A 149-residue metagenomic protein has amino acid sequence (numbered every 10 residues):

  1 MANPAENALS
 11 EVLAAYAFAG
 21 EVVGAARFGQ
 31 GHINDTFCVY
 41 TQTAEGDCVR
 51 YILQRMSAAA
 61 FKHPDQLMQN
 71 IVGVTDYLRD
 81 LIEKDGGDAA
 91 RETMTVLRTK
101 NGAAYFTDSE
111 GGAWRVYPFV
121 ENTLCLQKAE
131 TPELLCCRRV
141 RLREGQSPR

Functional and structural regions predicted by a protein language model:
M1-A26, V74, L78: Juxta-kinase regulatory segment immediately upstream of eukaryotic protein kinase catalytic domains
G24-R149: Conserved ATP-binding subdomain of kinase catalytic cores across diverse folds
